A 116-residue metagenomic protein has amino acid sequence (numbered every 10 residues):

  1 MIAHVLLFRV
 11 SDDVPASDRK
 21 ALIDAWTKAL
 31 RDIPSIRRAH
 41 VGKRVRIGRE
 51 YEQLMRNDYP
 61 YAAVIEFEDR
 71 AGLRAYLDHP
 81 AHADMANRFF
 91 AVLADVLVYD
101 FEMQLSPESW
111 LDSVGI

Functional and structural regions predicted by a protein language model:
M1-Y61, E68-A75, E102-I116: Short S/T/G/P-rich N-terminal loop/turn motif that feeds into the first structured element of a domain
R70-M103: C-terminal structural segments of small proteins and small subunits
